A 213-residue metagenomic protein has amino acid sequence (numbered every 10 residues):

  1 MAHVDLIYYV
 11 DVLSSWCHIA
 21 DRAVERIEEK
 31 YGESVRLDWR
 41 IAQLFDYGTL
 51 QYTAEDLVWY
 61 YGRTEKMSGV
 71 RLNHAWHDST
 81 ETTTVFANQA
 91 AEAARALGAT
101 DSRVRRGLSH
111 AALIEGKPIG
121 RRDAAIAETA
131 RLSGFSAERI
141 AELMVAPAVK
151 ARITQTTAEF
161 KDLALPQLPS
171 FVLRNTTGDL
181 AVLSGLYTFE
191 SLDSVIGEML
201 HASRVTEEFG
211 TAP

Functional and structural regions predicted by a protein language model:
M1-I7: Extreme N-terminal starter segment of soluble prokaryotic enzymes
H3, W76-S79, A181: Generic anion/oxyanion-binding catalytic loop in active/binding sites
V4, N88, P169: Change "...and in nucleic-acid phosphodiester-cleaving endonucleases..." to "...and in nucleic-acid processing enzymes
Y8, L13, D21-E29, H110-P213: C-terminal cap of thioredoxin/glutaredoxin-like
H18-E115, G210: Structural alpha/beta surface segment adjacent to cysteine/selenocysteine redox centers across thiol/disulfide enzymes
